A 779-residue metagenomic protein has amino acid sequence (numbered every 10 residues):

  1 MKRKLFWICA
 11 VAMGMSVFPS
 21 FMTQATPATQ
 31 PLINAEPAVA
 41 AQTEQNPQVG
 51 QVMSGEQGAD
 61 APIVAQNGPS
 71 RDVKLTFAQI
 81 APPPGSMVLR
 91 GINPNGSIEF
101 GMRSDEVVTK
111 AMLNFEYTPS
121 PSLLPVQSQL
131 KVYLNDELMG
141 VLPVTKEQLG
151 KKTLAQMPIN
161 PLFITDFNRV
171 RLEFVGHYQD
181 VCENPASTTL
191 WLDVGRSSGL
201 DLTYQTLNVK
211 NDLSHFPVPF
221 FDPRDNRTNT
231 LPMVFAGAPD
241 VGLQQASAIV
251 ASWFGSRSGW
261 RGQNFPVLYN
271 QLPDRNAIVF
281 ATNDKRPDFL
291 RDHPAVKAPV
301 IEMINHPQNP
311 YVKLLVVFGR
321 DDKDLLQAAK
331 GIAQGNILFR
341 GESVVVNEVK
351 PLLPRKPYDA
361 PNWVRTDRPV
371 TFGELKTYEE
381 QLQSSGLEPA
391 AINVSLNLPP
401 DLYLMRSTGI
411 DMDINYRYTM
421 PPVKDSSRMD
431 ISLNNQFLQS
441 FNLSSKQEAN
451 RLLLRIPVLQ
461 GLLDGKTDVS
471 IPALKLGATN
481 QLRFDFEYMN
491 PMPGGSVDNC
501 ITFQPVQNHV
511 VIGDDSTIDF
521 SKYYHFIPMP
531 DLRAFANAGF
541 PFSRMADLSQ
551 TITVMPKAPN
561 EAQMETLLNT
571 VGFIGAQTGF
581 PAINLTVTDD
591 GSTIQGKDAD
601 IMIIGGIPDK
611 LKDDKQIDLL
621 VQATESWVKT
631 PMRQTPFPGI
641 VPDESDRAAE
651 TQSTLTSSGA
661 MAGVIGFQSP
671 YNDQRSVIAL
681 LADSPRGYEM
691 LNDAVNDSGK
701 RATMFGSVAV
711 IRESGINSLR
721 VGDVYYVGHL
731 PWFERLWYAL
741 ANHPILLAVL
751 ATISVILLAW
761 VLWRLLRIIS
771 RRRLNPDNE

Functional and structural regions predicted by a protein language model:
M1-C9: Bacterial N-terminal signal peptides that target proteins for export
C9-M15: Hydrophobic helical h-region of N-terminal Sec-dependent signal peptides in bacterial secretory/periplasmic proteins
M15-Q24: C-terminal segment of classical bacterial N-terminal signal peptides
T26-E779: Solvent-exposed alpha-helical segments and adjacent loops that form catalytic or protein-interaction surfaces
